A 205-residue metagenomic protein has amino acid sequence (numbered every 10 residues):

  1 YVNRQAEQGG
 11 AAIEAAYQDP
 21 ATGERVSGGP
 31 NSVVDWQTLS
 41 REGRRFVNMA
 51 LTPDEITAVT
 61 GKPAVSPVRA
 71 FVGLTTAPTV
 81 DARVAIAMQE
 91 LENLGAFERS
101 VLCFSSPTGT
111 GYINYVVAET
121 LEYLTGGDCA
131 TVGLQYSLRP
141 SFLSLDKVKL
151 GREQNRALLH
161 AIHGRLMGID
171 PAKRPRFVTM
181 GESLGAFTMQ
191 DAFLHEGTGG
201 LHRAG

Functional and structural regions predicted by a protein language model:
Y1-R4: N-terminal alpha-helical membrane-insertion module
E7: A short, conserved alpha-helix in the catalytic core of glycosyltransferases
I13-G197: Soluble catalytic regions of membrane-associated enzymes that act on cell-envelope and secretory-pathway components
G199-H202: Non-transmembrane, aqueous-exposed alpha-helical and coiled segments at domain scale
